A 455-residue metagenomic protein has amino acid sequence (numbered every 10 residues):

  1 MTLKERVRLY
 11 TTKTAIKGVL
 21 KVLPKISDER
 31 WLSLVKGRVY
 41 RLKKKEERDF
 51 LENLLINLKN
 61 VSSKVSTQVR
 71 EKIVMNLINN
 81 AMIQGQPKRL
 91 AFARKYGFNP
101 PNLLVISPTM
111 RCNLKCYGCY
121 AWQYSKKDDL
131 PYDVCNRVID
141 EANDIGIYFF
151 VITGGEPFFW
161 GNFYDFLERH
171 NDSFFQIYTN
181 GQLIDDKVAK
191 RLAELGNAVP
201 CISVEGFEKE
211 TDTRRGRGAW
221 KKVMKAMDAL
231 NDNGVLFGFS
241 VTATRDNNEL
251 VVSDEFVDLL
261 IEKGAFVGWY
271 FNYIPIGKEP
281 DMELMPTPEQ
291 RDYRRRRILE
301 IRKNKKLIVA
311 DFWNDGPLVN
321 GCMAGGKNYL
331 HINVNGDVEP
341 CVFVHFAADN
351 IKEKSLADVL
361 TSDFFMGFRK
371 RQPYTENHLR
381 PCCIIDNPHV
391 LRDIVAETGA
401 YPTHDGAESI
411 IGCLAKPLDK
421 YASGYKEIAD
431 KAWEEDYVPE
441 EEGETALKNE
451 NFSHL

Functional and structural regions predicted by a protein language model:
M1-L42, D212-G325, V334-N335, E339 (+1 more regions): Radical SAM enzyme [4Fe-4S]-AdoMet core and its adjacent flexible, acidic and glycine-rich loops/tails across
L3, V7, T14, V22 (+4 more regions): Flexible mid-to-C-terminal extensions adjoining Fe-S/redox cofactors in radical SAM and related proteins
E29-K190, P439, L455: Conserved alpha-helical substructure of the radical SAM core
N80-P101, A310-F312, G316, N350-M366: Short, charged low-complexity linear segments at domain edges
C112, C116-C119, C322, G336 (+2 more regions): Short cysteine clusters
W122-K126, F207-K209, P275-K278: A short, flexible beta-alpha/helix-coil linker loop
D133-I152, F158-F271: Radical SAM/AdoMet-radical enzyme domain recognition
